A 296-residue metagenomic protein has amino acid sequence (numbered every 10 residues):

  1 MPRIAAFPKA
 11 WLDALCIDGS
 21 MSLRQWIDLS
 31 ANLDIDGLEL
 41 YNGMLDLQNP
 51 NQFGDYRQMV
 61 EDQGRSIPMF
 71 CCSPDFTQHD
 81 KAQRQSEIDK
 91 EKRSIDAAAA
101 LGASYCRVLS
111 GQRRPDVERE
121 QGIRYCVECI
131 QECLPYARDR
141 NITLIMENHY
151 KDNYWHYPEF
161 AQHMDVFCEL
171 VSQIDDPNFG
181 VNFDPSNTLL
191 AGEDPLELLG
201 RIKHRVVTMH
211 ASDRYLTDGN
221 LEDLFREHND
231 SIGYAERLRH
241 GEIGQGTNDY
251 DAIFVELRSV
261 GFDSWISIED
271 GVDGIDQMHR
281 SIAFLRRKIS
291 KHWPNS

Functional and structural regions predicted by a protein language model:
M1-D34, A161-S296: Histidine-acidic metal/acid-base catalytic patches
M1-S104, Q121, V127, Q131 (+4 more regions): N-terminal pre-domain/capping segments
A10-L12, N42-M44, S73-F76, S110-R114 (+4 more regions): Active-site-proximal loop/turn and secondary-structure-junction residues that shape catalytic pockets, frequently
E39, M69-C71, R107, I145 (+2 more regions): Conserved beta-strand positions in the central sheet of alpha/beta enzyme cores
Q48, D116, Y154, T217-G219 (+1 more regions): Glycine/Thr-rich phosphate-binding loops of Rossmann-like dinucleotide-binding domains
A98-R119, R140-N153, S267: Active-site groove signature of glycoside hydrolases
V117-I130, Y154-A161: Active-site cleft segment of glycoside hydrolase catalytic domains centered on the general acid/base Glu
D139-D175: Basic- and aromatic-lined ligand-binding clefts that recognize polyanionic substrates
